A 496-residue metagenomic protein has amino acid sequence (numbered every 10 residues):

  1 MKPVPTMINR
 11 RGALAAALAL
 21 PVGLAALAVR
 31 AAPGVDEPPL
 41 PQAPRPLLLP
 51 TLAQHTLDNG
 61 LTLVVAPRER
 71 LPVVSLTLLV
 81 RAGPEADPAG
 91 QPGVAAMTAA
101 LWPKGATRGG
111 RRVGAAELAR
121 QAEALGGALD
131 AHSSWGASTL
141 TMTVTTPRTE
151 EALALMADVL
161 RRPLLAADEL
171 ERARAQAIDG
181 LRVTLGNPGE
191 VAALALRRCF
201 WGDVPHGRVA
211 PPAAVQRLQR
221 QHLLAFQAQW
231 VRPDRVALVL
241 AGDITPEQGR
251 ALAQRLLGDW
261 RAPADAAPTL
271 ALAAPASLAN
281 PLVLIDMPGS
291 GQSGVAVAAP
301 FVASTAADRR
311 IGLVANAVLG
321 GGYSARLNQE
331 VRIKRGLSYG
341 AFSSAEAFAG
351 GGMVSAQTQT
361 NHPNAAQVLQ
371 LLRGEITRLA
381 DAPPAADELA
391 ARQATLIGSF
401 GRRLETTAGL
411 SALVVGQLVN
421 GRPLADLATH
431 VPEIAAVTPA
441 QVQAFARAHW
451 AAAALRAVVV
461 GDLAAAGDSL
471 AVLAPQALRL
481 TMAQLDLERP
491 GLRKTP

Functional and structural regions predicted by a protein language model:
P5-L20: N-terminal secretory signal peptides and thylakoid transit peptides that target proteins across membranes
I8-N9, A32-G34, E117-A267, K334-R335 (+1 more regions): Charge-rich, well-structured scaffold segments of protease-associated domains
P33-P50: Short N-terminal segments immediately surrounding and downstream of signal-peptide cleavage
P46-S75: Mature N-terminal segment immediately following signal peptide/propeptide cleavage in secreted/periplasmic
P67-R68, T77-L79, D265-S324, E488-P496: His/Glu-based metal-binding/catalytic segments typifying zinc-dependent metallopeptidases
S75-T143, G186, P205-V209, G322-L337: M16/MPP (pitrilysin/insulinase) zinc-metallopeptidase core fold and M16-derived inactive scaffolds
